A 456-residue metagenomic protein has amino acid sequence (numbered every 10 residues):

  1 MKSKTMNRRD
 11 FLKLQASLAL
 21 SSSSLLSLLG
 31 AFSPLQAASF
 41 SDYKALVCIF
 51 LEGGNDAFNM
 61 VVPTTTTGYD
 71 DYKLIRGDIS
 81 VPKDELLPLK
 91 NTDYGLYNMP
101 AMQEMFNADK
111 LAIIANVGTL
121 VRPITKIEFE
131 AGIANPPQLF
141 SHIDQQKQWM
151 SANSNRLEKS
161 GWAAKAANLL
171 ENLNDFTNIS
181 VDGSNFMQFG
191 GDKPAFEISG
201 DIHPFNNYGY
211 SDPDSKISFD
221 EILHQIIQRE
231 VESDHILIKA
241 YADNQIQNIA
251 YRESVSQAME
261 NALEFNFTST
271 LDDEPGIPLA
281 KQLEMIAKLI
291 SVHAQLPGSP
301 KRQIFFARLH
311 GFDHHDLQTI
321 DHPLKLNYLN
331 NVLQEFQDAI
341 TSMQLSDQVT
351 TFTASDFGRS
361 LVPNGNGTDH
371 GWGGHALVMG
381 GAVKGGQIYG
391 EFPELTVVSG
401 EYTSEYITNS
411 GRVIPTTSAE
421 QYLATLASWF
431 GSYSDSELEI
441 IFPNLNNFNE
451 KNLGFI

Functional and structural regions predicted by a protein language model:
K2-N331, E335-S342, Q387-I456: Feature for exported/extracytoplasmic and membrane-associated proteins, marking the mature portion
R302-I304, S346, A354, G371-G374 (+1 more regions): Active-site lining segments that contact anionic ligands and/or coordinate catalytic metals
A307-H310, F352-A354, M379: Generic beta-strand/beta-sheet core signal
L333, I340-G365: Metal-dependent active-site segment of extracytoplasmic phospho-/sulfohydrolases and closely related
F357-I388: Histidine-centered active-site microenvironments of extracellular/periplasmic hydrolases and transferases
